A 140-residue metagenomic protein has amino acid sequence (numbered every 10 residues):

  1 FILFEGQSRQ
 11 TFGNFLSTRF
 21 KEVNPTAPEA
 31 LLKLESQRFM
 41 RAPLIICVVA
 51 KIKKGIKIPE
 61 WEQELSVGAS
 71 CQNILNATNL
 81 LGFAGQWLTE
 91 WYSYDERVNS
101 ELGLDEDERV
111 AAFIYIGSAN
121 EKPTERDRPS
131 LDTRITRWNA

Functional and structural regions predicted by a protein language model:
F1-R41, A140: N-terminal amphipathic, basic helical "cap/leader" segment at the start of enzyme domains
I2-F4, I46-V49: Short, conserved beta-strand edge motifs with alternating hydrophobic and charged residues
A30-K33, V98-E101, K122: Glycine-rich, charged/polar anion/phosphate-binding loops that engage phosphate groups from diverse ligands
Q37-M40, L104-D107, D127-P129: Solvent-exposed alpha-helices and their adjacent loops that cap or buttress functional pockets in soluble metabolic
A42-I45, V110-A111: Short, surface-exposed beta-edge/turn micro-motifs
I46, I52-S100: Small-aliphatic-rich amphipathic alpha-helix that forms the alpha element of a beta-alpha
V98-A111: Short, electropositive alpha-helical surface patch
V110-A140: C-terminal helix-cap and adjacent tail motif
